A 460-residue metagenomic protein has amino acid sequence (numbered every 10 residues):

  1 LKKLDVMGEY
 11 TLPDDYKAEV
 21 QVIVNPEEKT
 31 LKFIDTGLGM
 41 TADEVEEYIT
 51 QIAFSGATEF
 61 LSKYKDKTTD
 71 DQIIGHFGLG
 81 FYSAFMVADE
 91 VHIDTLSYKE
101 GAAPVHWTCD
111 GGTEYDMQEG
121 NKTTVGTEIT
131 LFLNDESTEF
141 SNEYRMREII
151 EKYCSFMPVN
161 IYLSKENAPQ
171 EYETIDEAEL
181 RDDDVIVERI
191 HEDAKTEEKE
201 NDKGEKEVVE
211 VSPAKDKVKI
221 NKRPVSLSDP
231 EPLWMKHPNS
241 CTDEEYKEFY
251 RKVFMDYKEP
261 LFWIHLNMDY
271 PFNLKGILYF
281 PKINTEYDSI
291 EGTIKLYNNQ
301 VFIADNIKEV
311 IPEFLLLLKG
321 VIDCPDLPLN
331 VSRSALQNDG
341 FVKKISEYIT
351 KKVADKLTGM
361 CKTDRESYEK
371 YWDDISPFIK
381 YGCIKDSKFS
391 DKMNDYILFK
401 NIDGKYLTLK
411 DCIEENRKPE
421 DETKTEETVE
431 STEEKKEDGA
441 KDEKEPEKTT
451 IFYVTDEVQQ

Functional and structural regions predicted by a protein language model:
L1-D135, E139-F140, E148, S155 (+5 more regions): GHKL (Bergerat-fold) ATPase N-terminal catalytic module, capturing the glycine-rich phosphate-binding loop and acidic
L1-M7, Y48-E59, K63, K67 (+9 more regions): Conserved, well-folded catalytic cores of nucleic-acid-processing and energy-transducing macromolecular machines
E19, T30-L31, E90-H92, E128 (+7 more regions): Beta-sheet entry/capping signal
L31-F33, Q72, L131-F132, E231-W234 (+4 more regions): Glycine- and acidic
I73-G75, D94, K99-E114, Q118-G276 (+1 more regions): Glycine/threonine-rich ATP-lid/beta-loop region of ATP-binding domains
L133-E143, A304-E309, L329-V331: Short, polar/flexible loop-turn hinges at active-site or ligand-entry regions and domain interfaces
Y144, D183-I322, L398-E443, T449-E457: GHKL/Histidine-kinase-like ATPase module
K247, D374-L407: Amphipathic alpha-helical
